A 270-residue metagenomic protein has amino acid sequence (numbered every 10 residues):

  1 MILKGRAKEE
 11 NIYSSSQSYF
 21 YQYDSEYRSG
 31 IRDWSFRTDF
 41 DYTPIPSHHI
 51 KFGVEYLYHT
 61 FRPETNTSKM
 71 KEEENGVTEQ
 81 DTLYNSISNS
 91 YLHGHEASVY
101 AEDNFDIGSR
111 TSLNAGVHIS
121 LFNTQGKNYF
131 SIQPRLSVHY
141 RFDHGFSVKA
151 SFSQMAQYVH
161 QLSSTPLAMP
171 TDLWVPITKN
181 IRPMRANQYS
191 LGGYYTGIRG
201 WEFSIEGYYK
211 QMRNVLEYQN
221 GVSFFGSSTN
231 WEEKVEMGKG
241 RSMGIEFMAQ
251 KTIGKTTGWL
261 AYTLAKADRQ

Functional and structural regions predicted by a protein language model:
M1-Q125, S204, W259: Face-selective signature of the C-terminal outer-membrane beta-barrel domain
M1-Y21, P63-K71, Q125-I132, Q161-M169 (+4 more regions): Outer-membrane beta-barrel translocator domains and adjoining extracellular loop/strand segments of Gram-negative
I2-K8, Y56-R62, V117-N123, F152-Y158 (+4 more regions): Transmembrane beta-strands of outer-membrane beta-barrel pores
E26-R32, N89-H95, T124-S131, P170 (+3 more regions): Replace "Gram-negative outer membrane beta-barrel proteins" with "bacterial and organellar outer membrane beta-barrel
F36-Y42, V99-F105, L136-Y140, L191-Y195 (+2 more regions): Residues on the lipid-exposed face of transmembrane beta-strands in outer-membrane beta-barrel proteins
T43-S47, G108-S112, R141-G145, A186 (+4 more regions): Outer-membrane beta-barrel channels and translocator barrels
G108-S109, Y209-Q211, T229-Q270: Gram-negative outer-membrane beta-barrel transporters
G126, H144-Y189, Y209-E232: Surface-exposed extracellular loop regions of Gram-negative outer-membrane beta-barrel proteins, predominantly
